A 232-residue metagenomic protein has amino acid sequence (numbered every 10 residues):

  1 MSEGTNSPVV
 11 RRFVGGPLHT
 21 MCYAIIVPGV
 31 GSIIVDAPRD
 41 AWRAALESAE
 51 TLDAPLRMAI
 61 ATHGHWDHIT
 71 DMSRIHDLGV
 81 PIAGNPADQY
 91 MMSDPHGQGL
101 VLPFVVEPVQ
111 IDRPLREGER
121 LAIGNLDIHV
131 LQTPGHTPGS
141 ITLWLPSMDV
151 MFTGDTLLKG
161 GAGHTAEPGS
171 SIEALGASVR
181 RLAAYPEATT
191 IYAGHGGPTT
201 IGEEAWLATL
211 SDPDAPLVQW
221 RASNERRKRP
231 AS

Functional and structural regions predicted by a protein language model:
E3-T51, T142-G154: Conserved beta-strand hairpin/beta-sheet module of binuclear metal-dependent hydrolase folds, prominently
E3-V9, G99-P103, N125-L126: Short Pro/Gly-enriched beta-strand edge/turn motifs at strand-loop
F13, I34-A37, G84, N125 (+1 more regions): Small/polar loops that bind or transfer phosphate-bearing groups
F13-G15, V105, Q110-D112, Q132-P134: Short Gly/Pro-enriched turn/cap motifs at secondary-structure boundaries
S32-D36, M58-A61, V130-Q132: Short catalytic-loop micro-motif centered on adjacent basic/acidic residues
I33, I60, I82, M151-F152 (+1 more regions): Residue-level marker for buried hydrophobic side chains located in beta-strands that build the well-ordered beta-sheet
D40, A54, Q98-V101, L126-S232: Metallo-beta-lactamase
D40-A122, A205-Q219: Active-site HxH/HxHxD metal-binding segment of metal-dependent hydrolases
